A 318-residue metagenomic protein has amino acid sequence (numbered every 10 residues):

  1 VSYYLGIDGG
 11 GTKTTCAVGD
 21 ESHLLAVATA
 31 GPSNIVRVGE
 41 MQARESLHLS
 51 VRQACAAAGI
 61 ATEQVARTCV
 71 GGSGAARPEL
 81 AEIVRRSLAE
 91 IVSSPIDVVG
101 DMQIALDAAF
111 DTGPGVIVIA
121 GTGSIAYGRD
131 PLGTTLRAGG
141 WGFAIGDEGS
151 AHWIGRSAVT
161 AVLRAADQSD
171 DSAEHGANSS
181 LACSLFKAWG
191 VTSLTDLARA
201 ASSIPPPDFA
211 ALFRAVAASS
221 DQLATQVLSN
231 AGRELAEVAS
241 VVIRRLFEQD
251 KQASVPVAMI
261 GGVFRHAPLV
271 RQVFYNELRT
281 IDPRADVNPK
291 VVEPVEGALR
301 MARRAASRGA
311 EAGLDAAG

Functional and structural regions predicted by a protein language model:
V1-Q64, S87-V92, A108-P114, V159-G318: ATP-binding/phosphotransfer module of carbohydrate and carboxylate kinases, centering on a glycine-rich
K13, R67, G123: Broad gene-expression machinery/nucleic-acid interaction feature
C69-G74, A120-T122, V255-R265: Glycine-rich beta-strand-to-loop/alpha-helix junction loops that act as flexible
G71, D97-D101, N288-K290: Structural motif
A75-H175, G309, A317-G318: Phosphate-binding/catalytic loop of phosphoryl-transfer enzymes
